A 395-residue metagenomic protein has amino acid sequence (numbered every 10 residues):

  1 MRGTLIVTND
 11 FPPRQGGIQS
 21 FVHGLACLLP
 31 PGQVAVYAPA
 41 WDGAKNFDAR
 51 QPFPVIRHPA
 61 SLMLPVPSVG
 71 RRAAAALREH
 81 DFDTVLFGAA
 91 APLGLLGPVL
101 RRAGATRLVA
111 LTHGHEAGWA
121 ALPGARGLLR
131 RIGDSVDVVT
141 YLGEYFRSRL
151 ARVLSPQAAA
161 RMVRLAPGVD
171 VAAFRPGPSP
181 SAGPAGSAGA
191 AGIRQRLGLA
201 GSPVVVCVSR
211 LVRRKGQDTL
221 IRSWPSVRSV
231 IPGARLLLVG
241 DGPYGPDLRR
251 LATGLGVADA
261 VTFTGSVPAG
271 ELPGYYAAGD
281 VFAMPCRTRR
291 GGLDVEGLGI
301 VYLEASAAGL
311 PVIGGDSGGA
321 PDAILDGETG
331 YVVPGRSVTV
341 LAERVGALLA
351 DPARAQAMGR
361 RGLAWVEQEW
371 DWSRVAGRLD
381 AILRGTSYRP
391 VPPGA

Functional and structural regions predicted by a protein language model:
F87-L93: Short His-centered aromatic/hydrophobic patch
Y145, G168: Carbohydrate-associated surface elements
A188, R194, L199-K215, I221-W224 (+1 more regions): Conserved donor-binding/catalytic core segment of Leloir-type glycosyltransferases
G233, A260, V340, A347 (+1 more regions): A short, well-ordered alpha-helix in the C-terminal region of glycosyltransferases
R249-E271, V281: Nucleotide-activated donor-binding/catalytic signature segment of Leloir-type glycosyltransferases, i.e., the conserved
A260, S266, A277-V295, L310: Acidic donor-binding loop of glycosyltransferase active sites
A283, Y302, A307, P311-G314 (+1 more regions): Short hydrophobic beta-strand element within catalytic cores of glycosyltransferases and related nucleotide-activated
L325-G327, Y331-V338, A347-A353: Conserved acidic donor-binding segment of nucleotide-sugar-dependent glycosyltransferases
